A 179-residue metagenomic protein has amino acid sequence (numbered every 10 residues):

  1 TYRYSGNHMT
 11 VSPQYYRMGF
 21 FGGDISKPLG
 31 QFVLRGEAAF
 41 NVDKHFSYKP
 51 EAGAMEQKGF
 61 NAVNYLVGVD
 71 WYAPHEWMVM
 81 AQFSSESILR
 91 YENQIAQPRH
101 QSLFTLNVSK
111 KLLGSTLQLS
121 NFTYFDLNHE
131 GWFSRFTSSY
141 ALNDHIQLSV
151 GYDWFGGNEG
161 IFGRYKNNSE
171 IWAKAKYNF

Functional and structural regions predicted by a protein language model:
T1-R3, F46-G53, R90-Q97, N121-T123 (+2 more regions): Outer-membrane beta-barrel translocator domains and adjoining extracellular loop/strand segments of Gram-negative
S12-R17, A54-A62, I95-H100, D126-E130 (+1 more regions): Replace "Gram-negative outer membrane beta-barrel proteins" with "bacterial and organellar outer membrane beta-barrel
Y15-E92: Long, well-ordered mid-to-C-terminal structural blocks that present hydrophobic/aromatic surfaces
F20-G22, N64-G68, T105-N107, R135 (+1 more regions): Membrane-embedded beta-strand positions in outer-membrane beta-barrel channels/transporters
S26-G30, D70-Y72, S109-L113, S139-A141 (+1 more regions): Structural signature of outer-membrane beta-barrel channels/translocons
L29-Q31, F40-K44, F83-L89, K110-G114 (+3 more regions): Transmembrane beta-strands of outer-membrane beta-barrel pores
Q31-R35, E76-M80, G114-L119, H145-V150: Repeated loop/turn-to-beta-strand initiation elements of outer-membrane beta-barrel proteins
N167-F179: Outer-membrane beta-barrel "beta-signal"
